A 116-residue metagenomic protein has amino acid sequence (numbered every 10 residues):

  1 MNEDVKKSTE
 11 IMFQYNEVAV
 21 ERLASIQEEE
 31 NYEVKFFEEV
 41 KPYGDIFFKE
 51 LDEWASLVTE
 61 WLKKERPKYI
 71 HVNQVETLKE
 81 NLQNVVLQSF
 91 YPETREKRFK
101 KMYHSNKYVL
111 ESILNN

Functional and structural regions predicted by a protein language model:
M1-V34, L110: Short terminal alpha-helical segments
K6, V34-K41, Y69-E76, E96-H104: Short, charged, amphipathic alpha-helical segments
E10-Q14, Y43-D45, V72-N73, N116: Generic detector of short, locally flexible boundary/turn motifs and exposed helical patches
I11, Y15-R22, E50-W54, L78-N81 (+2 more regions): Amphipathic, well-ordered alpha-helical segments in soluble domains
A19-E30, V58-E65, V85-E93, I113: Secondary-structure edge/capping motif, primarily at the C-terminal ends of alpha-helices and the immediately following
E21-W54: Alpha-helical segments in soluble extracytoplasmic regions
E50-I70: Short, solvent-exposed, charged loop/turn and helix-capping segments that join or cap alpha-helices on peripheral
T77-N116: Amphipathic alpha-helical binding modules
